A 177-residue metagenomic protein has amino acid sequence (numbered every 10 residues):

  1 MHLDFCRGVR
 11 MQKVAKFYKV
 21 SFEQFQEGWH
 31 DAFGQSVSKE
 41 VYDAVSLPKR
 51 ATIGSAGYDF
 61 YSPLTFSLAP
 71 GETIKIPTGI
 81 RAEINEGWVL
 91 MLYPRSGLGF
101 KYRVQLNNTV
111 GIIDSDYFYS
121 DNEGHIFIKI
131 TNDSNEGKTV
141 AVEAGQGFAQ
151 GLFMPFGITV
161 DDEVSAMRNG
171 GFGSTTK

Functional and structural regions predicted by a protein language model:
H2-K177: DUTPase catalytic domain/fold
